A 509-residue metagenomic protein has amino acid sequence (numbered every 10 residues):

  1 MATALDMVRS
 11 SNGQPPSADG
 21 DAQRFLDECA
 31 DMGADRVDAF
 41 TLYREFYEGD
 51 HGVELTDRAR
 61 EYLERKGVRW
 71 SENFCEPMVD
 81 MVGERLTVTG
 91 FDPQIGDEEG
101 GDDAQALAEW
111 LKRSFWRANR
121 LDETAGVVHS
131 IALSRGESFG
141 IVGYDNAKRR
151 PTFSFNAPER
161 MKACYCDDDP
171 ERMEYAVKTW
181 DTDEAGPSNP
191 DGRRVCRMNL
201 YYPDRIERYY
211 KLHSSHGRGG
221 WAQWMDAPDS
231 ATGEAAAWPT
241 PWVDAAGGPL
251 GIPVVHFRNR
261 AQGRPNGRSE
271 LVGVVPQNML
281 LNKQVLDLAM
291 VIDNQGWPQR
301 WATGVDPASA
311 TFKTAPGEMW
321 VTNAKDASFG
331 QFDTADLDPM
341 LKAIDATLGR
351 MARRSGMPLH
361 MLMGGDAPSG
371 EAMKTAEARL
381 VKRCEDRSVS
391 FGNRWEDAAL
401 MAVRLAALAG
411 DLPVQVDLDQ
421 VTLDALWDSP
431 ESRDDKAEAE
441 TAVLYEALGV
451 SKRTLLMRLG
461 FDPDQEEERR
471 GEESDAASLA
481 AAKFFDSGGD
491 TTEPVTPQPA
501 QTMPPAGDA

Functional and structural regions predicted by a protein language model:
M1-M173, F485, T496-A509: Extended, helix-rich architectural segments
H129, L133-S134, F139-Q262: Extended, regular secondary-structure scaffolds
L133, V274, M340, I344 (+3 more regions): Active-site-proximal structural scaffolding
D226-T375, R379, D411-L412, V416 (+2 more regions): Extended, charged amphipathic alpha-helical segments
M351, W395, L455-L456: Hydrophobic, well-ordered secondary-structure elements that form the walls of internal hydrophobic environments
L359-G364, L412-L418, M457, F461-E472: Short, surface-exposed acidic
A378, K382, N393, A406-A442: Extended amphipathic alpha-helical segments with heptad-repeat/coiled-coil character used for oligomerization, fusion
A439-A509: Activation/maturation switch segments at domain boundaries
